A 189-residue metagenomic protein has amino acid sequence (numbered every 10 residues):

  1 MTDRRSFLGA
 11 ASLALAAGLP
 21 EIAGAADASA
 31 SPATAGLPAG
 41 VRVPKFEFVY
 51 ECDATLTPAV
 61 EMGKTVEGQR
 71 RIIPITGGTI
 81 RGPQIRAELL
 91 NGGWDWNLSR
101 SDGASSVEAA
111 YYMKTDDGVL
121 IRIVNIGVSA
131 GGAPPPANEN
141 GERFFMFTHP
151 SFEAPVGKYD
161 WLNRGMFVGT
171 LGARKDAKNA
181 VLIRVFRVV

Functional and structural regions predicted by a protein language model:
M1-T2: Secretory targeting signals
S6-A26: N-terminal export signals
S29-V189: Beta-strand-enriched cores of mature, soluble protein domains
